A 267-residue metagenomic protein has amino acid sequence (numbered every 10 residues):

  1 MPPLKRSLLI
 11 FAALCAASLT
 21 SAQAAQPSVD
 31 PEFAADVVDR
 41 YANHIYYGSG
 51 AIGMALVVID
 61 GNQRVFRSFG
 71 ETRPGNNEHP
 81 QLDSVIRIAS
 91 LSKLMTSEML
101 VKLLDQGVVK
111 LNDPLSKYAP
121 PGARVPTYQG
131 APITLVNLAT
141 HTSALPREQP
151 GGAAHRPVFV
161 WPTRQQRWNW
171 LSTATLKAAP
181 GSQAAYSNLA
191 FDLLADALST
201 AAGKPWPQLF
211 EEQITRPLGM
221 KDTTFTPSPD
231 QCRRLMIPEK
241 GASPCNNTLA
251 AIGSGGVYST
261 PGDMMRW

Functional and structural regions predicted by a protein language model:
M1-L9: Bacterial N-terminal signal peptides that target proteins for export
L9-S18: Bacterial N-terminal signal peptides
A22-P27: Boundary at the C-terminal end of the N-terminal hydrophobic targeting segment
V29-I86, V108-K110, N169-A174: Short, conserved catalytic-motif segment at the N-terminal edge
D30, A34, V38, I88-S92 (+5 more regions): Hydrophobic (often cysteine-bearing) scaffold residues that line and stabilize catalytic clefts of nucleotide/cofactor
A42, L56, N62, K93-T96 (+7 more regions): Residue-level preference for non-acidic, small/hydrophobic
G48-A55, G75-N137, L176-L189, I252-G255: Short active-site loop at a secondary-structure junction that contains or immediately precedes the catalytic residue(s)
R73-P74, P126-W267: Short, surface-exposed loop or secondary-structure junction motifs that flank catalytic or metal-binding residues
